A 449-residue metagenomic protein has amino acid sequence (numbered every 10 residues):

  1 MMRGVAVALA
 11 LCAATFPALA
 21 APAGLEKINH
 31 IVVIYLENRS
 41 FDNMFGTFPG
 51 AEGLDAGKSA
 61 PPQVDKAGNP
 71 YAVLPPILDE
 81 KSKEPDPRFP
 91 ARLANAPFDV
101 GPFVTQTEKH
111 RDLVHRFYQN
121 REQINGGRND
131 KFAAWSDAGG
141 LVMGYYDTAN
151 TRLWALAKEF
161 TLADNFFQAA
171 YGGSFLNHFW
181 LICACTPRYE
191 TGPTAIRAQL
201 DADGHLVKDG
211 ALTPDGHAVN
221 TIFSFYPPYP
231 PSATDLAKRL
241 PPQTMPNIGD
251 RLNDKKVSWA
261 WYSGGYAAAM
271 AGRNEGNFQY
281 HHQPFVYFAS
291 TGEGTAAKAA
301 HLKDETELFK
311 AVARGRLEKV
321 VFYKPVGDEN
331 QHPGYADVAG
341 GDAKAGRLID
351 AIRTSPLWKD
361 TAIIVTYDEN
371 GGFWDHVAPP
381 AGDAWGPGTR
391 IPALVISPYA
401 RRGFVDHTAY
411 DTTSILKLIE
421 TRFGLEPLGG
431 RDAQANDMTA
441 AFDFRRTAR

Functional and structural regions predicted by a protein language model:
G4-T15: Bacterial N-terminal signal peptides
L19-R449: N-terminal pro-sequences and low-complexity stem/linker regions of secreted or lumenal proteins
